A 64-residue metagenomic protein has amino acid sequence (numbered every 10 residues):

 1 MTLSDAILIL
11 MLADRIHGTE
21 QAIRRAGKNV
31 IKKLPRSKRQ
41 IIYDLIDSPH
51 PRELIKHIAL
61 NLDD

Functional and structural regions predicted by a protein language model:
M1, A26-V30: Conserved hydrophobic register position within alpha-solenoid helical repeats
M1, I7, E53-N61: Long, compositionally biased terminal regions
S4-D5, T19: Short, solvent-exposed loop/edge-beta patches enriched in aromatic
D5-D14, S37-L45, R52-E53: Amphipathic alpha-helical scaffolding segments comprising HEAT/armadillo-like alpha-solenoid repeats
M11, A22, A26, L54-H57: Alpha-solenoid helical repeat scaffolds
D14-A22, I46-P49, N61-D64: Short coil turns that connect the paired helices of HEAT/ARM alpha-solenoid repeats
T19-I23, P35-R39: Short alpha-helix boundary/capping elements
K33-S37, N61-L62: Residue-level signature of the C-terminal ends
